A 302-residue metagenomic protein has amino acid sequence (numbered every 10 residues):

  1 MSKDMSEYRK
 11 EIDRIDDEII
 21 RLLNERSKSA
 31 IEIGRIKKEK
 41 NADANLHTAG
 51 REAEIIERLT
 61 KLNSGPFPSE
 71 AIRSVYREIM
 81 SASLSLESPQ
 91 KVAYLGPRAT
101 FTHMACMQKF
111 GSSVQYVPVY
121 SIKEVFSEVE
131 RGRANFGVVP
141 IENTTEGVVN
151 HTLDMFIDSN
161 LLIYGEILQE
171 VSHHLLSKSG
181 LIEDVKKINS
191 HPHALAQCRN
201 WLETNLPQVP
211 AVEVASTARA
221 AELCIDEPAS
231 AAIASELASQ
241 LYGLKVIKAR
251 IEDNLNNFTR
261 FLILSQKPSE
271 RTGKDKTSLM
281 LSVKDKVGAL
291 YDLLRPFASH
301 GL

Functional and structural regions predicted by a protein language model:
M1-L302: Domain-level signature for soluble enzymes in the chorismate/prephenate branch of the shikimate pathway
